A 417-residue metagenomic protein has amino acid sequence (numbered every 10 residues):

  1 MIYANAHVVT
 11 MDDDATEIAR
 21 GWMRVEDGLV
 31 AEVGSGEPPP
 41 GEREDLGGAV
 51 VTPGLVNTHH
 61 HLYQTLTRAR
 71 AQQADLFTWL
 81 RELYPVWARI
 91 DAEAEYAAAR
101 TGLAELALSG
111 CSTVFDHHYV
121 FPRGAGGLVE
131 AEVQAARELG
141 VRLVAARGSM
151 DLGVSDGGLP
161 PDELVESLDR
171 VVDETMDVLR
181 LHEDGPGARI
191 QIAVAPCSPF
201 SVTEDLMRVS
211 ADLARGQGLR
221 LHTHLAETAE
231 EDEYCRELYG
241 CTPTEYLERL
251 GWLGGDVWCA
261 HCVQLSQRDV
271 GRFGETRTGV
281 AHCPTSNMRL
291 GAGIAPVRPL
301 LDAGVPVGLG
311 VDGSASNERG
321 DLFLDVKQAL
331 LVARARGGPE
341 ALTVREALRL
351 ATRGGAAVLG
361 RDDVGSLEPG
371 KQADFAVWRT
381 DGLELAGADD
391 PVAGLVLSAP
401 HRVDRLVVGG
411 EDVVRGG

Functional and structural regions predicted by a protein language model:
M1-A4, P38-E82, R100, A104-L108 (+1 more regions): Replace "His-x-His-based motif
M1-P39, V50: N-terminal metal-binding scaffold of metallo-dependent hydrolase/deaminase domains
T10-D12, Q372-G416: C-terminal cap of metal-dependent C-N hydrolases
R24, R68-H118, P122-R142, D173-G187: Alpha-helical scaffold segments that flank or form the walls of functional sites
L66-A97, G124, L152-L168, A229-D256 (+2 more regions): Active-site gating loops and adjacent loop-to-helix segments of metal-dependent hydrolytic enzymes
G124-C262: Metal-coordinating catalytic core of metallo-dependent amide/deamination hydrolases
G140, A214-R220, W252-G255, R272-A281 (+2 more regions): Glycine-enriched alpha-helix->loop->beta-strand junction motifs that scaffold or abut catalytic
R249-D256, R298-G382, V396-P400: His/Asp/Glu-enriched, well-ordered alpha-helical/loop segment that forms or immediately abuts the divalent-metal
